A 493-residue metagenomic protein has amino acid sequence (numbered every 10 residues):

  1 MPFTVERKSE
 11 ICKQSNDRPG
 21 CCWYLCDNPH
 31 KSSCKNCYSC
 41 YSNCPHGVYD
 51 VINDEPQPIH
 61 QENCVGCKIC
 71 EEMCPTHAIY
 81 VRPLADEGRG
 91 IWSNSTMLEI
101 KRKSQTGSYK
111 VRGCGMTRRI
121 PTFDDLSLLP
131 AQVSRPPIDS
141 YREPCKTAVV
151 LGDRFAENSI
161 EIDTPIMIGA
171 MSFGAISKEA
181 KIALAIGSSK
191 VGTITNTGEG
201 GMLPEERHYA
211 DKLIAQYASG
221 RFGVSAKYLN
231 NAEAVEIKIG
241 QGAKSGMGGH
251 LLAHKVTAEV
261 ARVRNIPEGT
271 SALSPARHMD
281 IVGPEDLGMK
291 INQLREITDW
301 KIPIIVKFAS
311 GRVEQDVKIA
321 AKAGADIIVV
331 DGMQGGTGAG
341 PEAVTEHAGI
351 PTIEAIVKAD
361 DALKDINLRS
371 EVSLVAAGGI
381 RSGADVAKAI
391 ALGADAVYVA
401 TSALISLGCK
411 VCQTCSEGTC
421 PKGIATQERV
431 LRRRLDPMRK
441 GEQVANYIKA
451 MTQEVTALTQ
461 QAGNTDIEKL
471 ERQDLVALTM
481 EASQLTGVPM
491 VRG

Functional and structural regions predicted by a protein language model:
S9-W23, C37-C40, C67-C70, L368-R369 (+1 more regions): Cysteine-cluster motifs in flexible loop/terminal segments that predominantly coordinate metals
N16, S39-E55, I69-D86, A391-L392: Iron-sulfur cluster-binding cysteine motifs and their immediate structural context in ferredoxin-like electron-transfer
I52-D54, P275-R432: Glycine-rich phosphate/ribose-binding loops and adjacent secondary-structure elements that form binding surfaces
N53-V65: Short linker/helix segments within small regulatory modules
H77-I166, A170-D211, A215-G246, L252-A253 (+1 more regions): Conserved, well-structured core domains of diverse proteins
G192-T193, A232, A325, A394 (+1 more regions): A structural motif
N231, E236-I239, A243-E268, V411-V430 (+1 more regions): Mobile "lid/hinge" segments at catalytic clefts and subdomain interfaces of large enzymes
R381-V386, I390-M490: Gly/Ser/Thr/Ala-enriched C-terminal appendages of enzymes
